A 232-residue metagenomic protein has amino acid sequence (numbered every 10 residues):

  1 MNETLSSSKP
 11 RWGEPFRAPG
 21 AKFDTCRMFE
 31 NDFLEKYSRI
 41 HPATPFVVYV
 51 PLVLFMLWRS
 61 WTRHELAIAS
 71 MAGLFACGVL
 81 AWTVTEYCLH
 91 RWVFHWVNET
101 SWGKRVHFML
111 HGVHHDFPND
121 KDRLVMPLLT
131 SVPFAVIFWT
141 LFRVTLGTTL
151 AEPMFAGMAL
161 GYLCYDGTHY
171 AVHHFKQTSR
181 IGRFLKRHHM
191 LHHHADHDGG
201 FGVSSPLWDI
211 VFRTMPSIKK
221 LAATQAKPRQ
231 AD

Functional and structural regions predicted by a protein language model:
M1-F155, D198-D232: Non-catalytic, topology-defining segments of multipass membrane proteins
T148-R183: Alpha-helical transmembrane segments and their immediate juxtamembrane interface regions
Q177, H194-G200: Short helix/loop segments within enzyme catalytic domains that coordinate or immediately flank catalytic cofactors
L185-L191: Short, membrane-exposed interhelical loops at transmembrane-helix boundaries
